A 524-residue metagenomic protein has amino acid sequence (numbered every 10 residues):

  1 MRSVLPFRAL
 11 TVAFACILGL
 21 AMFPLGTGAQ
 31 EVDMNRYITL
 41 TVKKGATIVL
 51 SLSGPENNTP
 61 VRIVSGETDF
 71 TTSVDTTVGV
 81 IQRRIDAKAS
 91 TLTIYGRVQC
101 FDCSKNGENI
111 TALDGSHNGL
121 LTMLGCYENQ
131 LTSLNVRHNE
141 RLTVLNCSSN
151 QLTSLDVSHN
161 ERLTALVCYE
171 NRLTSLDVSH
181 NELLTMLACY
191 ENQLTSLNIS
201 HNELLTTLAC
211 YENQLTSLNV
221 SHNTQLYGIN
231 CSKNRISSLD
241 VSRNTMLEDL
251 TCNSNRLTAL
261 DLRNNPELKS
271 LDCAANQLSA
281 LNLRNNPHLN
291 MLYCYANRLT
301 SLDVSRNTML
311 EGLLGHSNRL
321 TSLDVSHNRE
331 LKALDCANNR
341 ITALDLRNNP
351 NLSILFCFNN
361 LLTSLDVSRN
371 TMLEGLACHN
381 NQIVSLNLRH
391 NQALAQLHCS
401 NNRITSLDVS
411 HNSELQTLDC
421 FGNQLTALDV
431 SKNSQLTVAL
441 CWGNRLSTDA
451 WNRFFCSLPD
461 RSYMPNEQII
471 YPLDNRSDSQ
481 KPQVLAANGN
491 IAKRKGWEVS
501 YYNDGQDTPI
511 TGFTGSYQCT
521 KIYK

Functional and structural regions predicted by a protein language model:
R2-T11, I17-L120, T224, R243 (+4 more regions): N-terminal capping/linker segments that flank leucine-rich repeat
F101-C103, L124-C126, L145-C147, L166-C168 (+14 more regions): Conserved hydrophobic beta-strand positions in leucine-rich repeat
F101-L131, H138-E140, S148-S149, H159: Right-handed parallel beta-helix
N118-L120, N139-L142, N160-L163, N181-L184 (+13 more regions): Leucine-rich repeat
T132-S133, L152-S154, L173-S175, S179 (+10 more regions): Long, intrinsically disordered low-complexity tandem-repeat segments
L145, V157, V178, I199 (+15 more regions): Non-core capping and flanking segments associated with repeat-based/extracellular domains
